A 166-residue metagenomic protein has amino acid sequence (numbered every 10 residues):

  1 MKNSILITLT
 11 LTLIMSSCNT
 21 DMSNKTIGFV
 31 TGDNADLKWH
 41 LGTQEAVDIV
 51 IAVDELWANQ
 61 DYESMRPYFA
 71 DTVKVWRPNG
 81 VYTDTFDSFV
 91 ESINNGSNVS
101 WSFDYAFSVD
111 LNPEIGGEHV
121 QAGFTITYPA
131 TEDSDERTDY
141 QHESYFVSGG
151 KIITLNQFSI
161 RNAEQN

Functional and structural regions predicted by a protein language model:
M1-S4: Positively charged n-region of N-terminal signal peptides that target proteins for export
I7-S16: Bacterial N-terminal signal peptides
C18-N59, P67: Short, low-complexity N-terminal intrinsically disordered segments enriched in polar/charged residues
D21-N24, T138-N166: Short beta-strand edge/turn micro-motifs at domain boundaries
Q60-T72, W76: Short, well-ordered alpha-helical segments enriched in acidic and aromatic residues
F69, F124-Y128, S159: Short beta-strand segments enriched in hydrophobic/aromatic residues within well-folded beta-rich domains
D71-S102: Short solvent-exposed beta->alpha transition segments
V90-D133: Surface-exposed, charged secondary-structure patches
